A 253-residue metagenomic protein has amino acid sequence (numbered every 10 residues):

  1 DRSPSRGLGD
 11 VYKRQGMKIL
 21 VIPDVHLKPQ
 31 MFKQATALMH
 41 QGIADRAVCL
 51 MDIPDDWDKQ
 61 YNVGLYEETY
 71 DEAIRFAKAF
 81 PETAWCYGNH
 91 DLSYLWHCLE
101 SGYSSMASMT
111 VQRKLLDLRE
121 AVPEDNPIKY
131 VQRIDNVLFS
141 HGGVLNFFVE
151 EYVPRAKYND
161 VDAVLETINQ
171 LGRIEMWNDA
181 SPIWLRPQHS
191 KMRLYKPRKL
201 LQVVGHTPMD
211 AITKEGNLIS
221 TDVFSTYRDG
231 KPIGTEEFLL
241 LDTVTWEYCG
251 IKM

Functional and structural regions predicted by a protein language model:
D1-Q15: Single conserved hydrophobic/aromatic residue that forms the stacking wall/gate of nucleotide- or nucleobase-binding
G16-L20, Q132-F139, K214-N217: Beta-strand-turn-beta hairpins that frame and shape the catalytic cleft of phosphate-ester-processing enzymes
G16-M17, G42-D45, F80-E82, D135 (+1 more regions): A general structural motif
I22, L27-L115: Core catalytic region of metal-dependent phosphoesterases/phosphodiesterases, especially metallo-beta-lactamase-like
I22-V25, L50-M51, C86-N89, I134 (+3 more regions): Short His-Asn-centered micro-motif
H26-Q30, D55-D58, H90-H97, L145-F147 (+3 more regions): Active-site environment of divalent metal-dependent phosphoester hydrolases
M106-P123, I128-P197: Active-site-proximal loop/helix segment associated with metal-binding centers of metalloenzymes
P187-G250: Conserved beta-sheet core of the metallophosphoesterase superfamily
